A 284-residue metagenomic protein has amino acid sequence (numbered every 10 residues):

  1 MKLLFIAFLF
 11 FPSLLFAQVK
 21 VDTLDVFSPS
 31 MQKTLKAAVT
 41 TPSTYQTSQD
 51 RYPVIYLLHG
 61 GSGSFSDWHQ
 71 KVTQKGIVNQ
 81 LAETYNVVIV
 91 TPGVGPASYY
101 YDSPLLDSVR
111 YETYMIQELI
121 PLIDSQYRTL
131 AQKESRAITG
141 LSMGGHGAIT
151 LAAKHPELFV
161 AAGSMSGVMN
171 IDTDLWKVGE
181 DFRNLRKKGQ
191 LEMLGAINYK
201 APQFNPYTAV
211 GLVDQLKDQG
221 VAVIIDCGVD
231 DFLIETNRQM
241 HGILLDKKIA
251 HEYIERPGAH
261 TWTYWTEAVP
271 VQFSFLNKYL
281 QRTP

Functional and structural regions predicted by a protein language model:
M1-V21: Bacterial Sec-dependent N-terminal signal peptides
Q18-P284: Non-catalytic cap/lid and distal C-terminal segments of serine-dependent acyl enzymes
